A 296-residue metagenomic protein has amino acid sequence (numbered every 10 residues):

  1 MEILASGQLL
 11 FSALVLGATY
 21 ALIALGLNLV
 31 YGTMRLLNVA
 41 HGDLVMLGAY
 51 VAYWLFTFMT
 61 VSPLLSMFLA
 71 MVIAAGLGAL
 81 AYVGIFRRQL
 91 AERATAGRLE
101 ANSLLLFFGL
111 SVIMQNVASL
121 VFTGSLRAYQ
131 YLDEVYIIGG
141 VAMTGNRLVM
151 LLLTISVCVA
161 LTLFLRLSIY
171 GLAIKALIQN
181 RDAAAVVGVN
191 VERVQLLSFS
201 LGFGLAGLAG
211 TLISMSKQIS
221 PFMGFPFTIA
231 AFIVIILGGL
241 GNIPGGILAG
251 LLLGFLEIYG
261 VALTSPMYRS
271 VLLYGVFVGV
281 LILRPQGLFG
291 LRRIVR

Functional and structural regions predicted by a protein language model:
M1-I23, V51, P63-S66, R93-L104 (+3 more regions): Membrane-interfacial amphipathic/re-entrant helices at transmembrane-helix boundaries
E2-S12, L165-I169, L196-I235, G241 (+2 more regions): Inter-helical junctions in multi-pass inner-membrane proteins, predominant in energy-converting antiporter-like
A5-T57, F86-R98, G239-L240: Single transmembrane alpha-helix segments in multi-pass membrane proteins
L16-G17, A142-I219, I243-A249: Helix-loop-helix "hairpin" substructures at the membrane interface of multi-pass membrane proteins
L47, W54, L90-A118, G224-I236 (+1 more regions): Pore- or pathway-lining transmembrane helices of multi-pass membrane proteins that form conduits for solutes/ions
T60-L110, L248-L253, E257, R284-P285: Alpha-helical transmembrane segments within multi-pass membrane transporters and channels
Q89, R98-L167, V194, Y259 (+4 more regions): Transmembrane helix-bundle core of multi-pass membrane transporters and related energy-transducing complexes
A94, Q179, V186, N190-R193 (+1 more regions): Cytosolic-side transmembrane-helix boundaries in multi-pass membrane proteins
